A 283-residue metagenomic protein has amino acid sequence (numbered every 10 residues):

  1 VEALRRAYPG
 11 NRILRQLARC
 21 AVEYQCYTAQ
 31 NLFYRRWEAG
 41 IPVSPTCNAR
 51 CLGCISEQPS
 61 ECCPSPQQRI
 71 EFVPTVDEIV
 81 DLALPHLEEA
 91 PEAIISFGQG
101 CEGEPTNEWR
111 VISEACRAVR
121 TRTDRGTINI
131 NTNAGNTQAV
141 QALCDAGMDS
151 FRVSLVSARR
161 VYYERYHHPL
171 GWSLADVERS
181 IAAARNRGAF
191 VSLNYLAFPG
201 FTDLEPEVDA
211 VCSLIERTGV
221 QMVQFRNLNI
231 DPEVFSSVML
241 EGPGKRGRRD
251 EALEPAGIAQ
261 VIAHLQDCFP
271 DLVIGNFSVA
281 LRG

Functional and structural regions predicted by a protein language model:
V1-I41, Q58-P66: N-terminal [4Fe-4S]-dependent radical SAM core
V1-N11, D209-G283: Auxiliary Fe-S-binding modules of radical SAM enzymes
E38, P42, Q58-A115, R120-A139 (+2 more regions): Core AdoMet radical
S44-S60: Local cysteine-cluster metal-coordination motifs and their immediate loop/turn environment, predominantly Fe-S cluster
G100-E102, N133-G135, V156-A158, L196-F198 (+2 more regions): Active-site beta-loop-alpha junctions enriched in small/polar residues
W109-R125, W172-V191, G244-I274: Alpha-helix-loop-beta-strand connector modules within alpha/beta enzyme cores
Q138-D145, G200-R217: Catalytic cores of alpha/beta
H168-L170, S180-E207: Conserved strand-turn element in the central/C-terminal portion of the radical SAM core barrel that lines
